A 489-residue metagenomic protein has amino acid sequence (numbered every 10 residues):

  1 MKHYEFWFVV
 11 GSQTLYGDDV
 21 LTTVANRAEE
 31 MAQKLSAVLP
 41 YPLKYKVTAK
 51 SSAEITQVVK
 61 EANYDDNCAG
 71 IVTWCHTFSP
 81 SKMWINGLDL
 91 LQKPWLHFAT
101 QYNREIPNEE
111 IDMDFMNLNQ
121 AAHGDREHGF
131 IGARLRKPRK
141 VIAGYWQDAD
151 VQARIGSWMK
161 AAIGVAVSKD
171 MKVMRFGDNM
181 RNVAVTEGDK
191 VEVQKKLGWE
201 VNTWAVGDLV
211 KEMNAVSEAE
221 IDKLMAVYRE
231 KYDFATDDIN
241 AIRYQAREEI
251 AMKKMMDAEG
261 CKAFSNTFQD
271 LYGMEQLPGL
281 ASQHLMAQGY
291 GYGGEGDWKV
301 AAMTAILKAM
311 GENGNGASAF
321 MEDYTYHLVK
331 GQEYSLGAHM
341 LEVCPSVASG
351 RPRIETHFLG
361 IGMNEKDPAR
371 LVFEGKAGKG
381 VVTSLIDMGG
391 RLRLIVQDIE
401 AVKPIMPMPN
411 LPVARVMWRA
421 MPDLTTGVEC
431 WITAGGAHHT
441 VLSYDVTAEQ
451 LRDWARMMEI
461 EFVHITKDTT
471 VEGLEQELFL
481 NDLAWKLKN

Functional and structural regions predicted by a protein language model:
M1-T23, D170-N179: Short beta-strand segments enriched in small/hydrophobic residues
T22-V38: Short catalytic helix/loop segments, enriched in acidic residues and glycine and frequently bearing histidine
P42-L43, A99, R104-M225, R229-D237: Cap/lid and interdomain-hinge subdomains that line or gate substrate/regulatory clefts in soluble alpha/beta enzymes
I55-C68, I85-G87, I250-A258: Short, well-structured alpha-helical segments in soluble
C68-F78, L96-F98, C261-T267: Periplasmic-binding protein-like
P138, G289-P412: C-terminal catalytic subdomain
K231-G314: Long, internal scaffold/assembly segments composed of regular secondary structure
N364-N489: Extended hydrophobic packing segments that form well-structured cores
